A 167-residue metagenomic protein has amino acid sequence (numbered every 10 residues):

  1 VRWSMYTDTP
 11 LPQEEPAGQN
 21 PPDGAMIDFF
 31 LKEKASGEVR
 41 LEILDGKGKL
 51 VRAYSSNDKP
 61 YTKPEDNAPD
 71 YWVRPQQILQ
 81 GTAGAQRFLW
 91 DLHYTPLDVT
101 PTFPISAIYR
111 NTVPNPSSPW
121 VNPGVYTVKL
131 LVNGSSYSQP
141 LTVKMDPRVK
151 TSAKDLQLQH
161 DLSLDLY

Functional and structural regions predicted by a protein language model:
V1-Y167: Extracytoplasmic/secretory ectodomains and luminal regions
